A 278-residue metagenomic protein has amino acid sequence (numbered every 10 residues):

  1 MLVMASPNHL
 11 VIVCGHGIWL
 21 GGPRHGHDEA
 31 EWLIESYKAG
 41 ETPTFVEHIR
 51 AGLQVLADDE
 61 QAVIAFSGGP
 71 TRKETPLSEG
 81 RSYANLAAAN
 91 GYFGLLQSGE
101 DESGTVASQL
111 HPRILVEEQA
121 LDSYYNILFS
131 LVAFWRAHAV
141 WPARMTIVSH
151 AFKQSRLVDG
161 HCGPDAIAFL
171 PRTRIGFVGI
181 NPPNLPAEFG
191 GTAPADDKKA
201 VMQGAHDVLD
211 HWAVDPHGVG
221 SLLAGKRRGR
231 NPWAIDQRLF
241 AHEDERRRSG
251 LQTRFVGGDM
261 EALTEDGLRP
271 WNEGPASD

Functional and structural regions predicted by a protein language model:
M1-D122, W233-D278: N-terminal beta-strand-loop-alpha-helix module at the start of alpha/beta ligand-binding or catalytic domains
P7, V11, L20, G163-V178: Protein-protein interaction regions
A65-S67, R113-E118, R144-H150, F177-G179: Extended hydrophobic secondary-structure segments that form protein cores and membrane-embedded regions
T75-E79, Y125-F129, R156-C162: A short acidic (Asp/Glu
R113-H138: Internal catalytic-core helix/loop-beta-alpha segment that presents or stabilizes conserved functional determinants
W135, W141-R174: A contiguous pocket-lining binding segment that forms or flanks enzyme active sites
A168-G204: Short, flexible loop segments at boundaries between secondary-structure elements
F189-M260: C-terminal capping/extension of enzyme domains
